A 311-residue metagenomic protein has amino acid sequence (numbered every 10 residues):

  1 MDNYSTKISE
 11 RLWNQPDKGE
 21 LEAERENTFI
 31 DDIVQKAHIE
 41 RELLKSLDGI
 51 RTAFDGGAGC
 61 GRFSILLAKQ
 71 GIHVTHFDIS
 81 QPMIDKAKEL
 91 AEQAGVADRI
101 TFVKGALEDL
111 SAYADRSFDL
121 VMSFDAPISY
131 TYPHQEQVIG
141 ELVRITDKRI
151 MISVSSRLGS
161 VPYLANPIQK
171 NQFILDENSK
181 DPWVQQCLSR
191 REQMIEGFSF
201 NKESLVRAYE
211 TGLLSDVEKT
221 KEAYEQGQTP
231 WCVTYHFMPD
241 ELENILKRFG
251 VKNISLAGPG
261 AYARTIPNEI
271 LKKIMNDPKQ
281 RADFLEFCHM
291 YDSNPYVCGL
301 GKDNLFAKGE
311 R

Functional and structural regions predicted by a protein language model:
M1-D48, R62: Conserved class I S-adenosyl-L-methionine
I50-G57: Conserved class I S-adenosyl-L-methionine
R62, L66-A97, T101-D109: Class I SAM-dependent methyltransferase SAM/SAH-binding core
A112-L120: A short acidic, Gly/Pro-enriched loop at the edge of an enzyme's catalytic core that lines a small-molecule cofactor
L120-H134: A short SAM/SAH-binding and catalytic strip from SAM-dependent methyltransferases
E136-R149: A short glycine-rich, Lys/Arg-flanked "PGG" loop and its adjoining helix->strand segment in the class I
M151-G212: Conserved class I S-adenosyl-L-methionine
V233-G250, L256: Short alpha-helix
